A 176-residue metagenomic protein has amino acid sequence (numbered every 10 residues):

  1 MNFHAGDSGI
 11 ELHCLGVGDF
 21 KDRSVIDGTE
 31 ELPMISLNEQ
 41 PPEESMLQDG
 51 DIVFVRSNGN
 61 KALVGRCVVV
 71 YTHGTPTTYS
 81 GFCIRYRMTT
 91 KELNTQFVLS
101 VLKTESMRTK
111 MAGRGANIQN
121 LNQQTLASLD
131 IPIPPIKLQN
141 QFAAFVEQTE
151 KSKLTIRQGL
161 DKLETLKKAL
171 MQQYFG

Functional and structural regions predicted by a protein language model:
M1, S106-M107, K168: Generic structural signal for secondary-structure transition and capping sites
M1-A5, G18-I52: Sequence-specific dsDNA recognition surfaces
D7-I10: Short acidic/polar micro-motifs at solvent-exposed secondary-structure junctions
G16, E43-K103, N122: A short beta-sheet element
Q40-P41, G115, L154: Short, solvent-exposed loop/turn positions at domain surfaces that link secondary-structure elements or cap domain
V69-Y71, M111-G115: Short amphipathic beta-strand starts and helix->beta connectors
T75-I84, Q96, R114-N140: A short glycine-rich beta-alpha junction/loop motif
D130-G176: Amphipathic alpha-helical coiled-coil/heptad-repeat segments
